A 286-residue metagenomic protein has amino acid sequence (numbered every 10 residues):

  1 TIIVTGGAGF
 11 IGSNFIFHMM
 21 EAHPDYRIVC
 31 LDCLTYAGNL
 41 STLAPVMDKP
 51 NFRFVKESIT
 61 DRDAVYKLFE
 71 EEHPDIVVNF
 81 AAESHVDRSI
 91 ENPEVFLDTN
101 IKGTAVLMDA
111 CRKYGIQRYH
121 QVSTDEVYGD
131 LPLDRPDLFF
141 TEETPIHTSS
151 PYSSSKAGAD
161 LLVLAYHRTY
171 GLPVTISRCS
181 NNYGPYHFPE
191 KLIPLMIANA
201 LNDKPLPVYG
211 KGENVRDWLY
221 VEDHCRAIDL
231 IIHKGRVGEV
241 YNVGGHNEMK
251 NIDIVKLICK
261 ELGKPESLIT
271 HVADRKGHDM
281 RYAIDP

Functional and structural regions predicted by a protein language model:
T1-N182, E222: N-terminal Rossmann-like NAD(P)+-binding domain of SDR-like oxidoreductases, especially those catalyzing
F10, S150, K191, L195 (+1 more regions): Amphipathic alpha-helical recognition patches that constitute DNA-binding helices
G12-F17, L43, M108, Y128 (+10 more regions): Basic, gly/Ser/Thr/Pro-rich low-complexity segments located predominantly at protein N termini
I28, E57, P194, A200-P286: C-terminal substrate-binding subdomain of Rossmann-fold SDR/epimerase-dehydratase oxidoreductases
V46, D134-R135, P189-I197, I258: A glycine/serine/threonine-rich, flexible loop-to-helix segment that serves as the NAD(P) cofactor-binding "lid"
P50, T99, L133, M196-N202 (+1 more regions): A generic membrane alpha-helix/interface feature
G158, L162, Y166, M196 (+2 more regions): Hydrophobic alpha-helix immediately C-terminal to the catalytic Tyr-X-X-X-Lys motif of short-chain
Y186: Conserved GTPase G-domain signal focused on the G5
